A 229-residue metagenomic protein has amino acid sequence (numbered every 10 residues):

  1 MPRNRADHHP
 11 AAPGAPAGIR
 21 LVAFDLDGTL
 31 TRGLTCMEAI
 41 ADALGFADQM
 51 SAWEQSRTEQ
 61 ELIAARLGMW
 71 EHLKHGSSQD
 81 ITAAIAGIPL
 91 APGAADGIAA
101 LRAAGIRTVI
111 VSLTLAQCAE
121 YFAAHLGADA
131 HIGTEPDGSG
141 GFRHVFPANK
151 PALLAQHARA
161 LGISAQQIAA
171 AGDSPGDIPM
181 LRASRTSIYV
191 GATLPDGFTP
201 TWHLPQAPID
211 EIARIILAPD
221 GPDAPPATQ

Functional and structural regions predicted by a protein language model:
P2-G68: Active-site neighborhood of HAD-like aspartate-dependent phosphohydrolases
P16-A17, A104-I106, H157-A165, D220: Glycine-rich phosphate-binding loop signature in dinucleotide/nucleotide-binding domains
I63-G93: Metal-dependent phosphoesterase signature
A84-A95, V111-L113, G141-A148, A152: Conserved beta-strand/loop elements of the cytosolic catalytic core of P-type E1-E2 ATPases, chiefly in the P-domain
A94-L126, A130-T134: Substrate-recognition element of Asp-dependent hydrolases with the DxDx(T/V) motif
T108, S112-L113, A165-A207: Acidic, Mg2+-coordinating phosphoryl-transfer loop and its flanking beta/alpha structural elements, shared across
Q117-I168, I178: Substrate-recognition "cap/lid" segment bordering the active-site pocket of phosphatases
S139-F146, D196-L204, I212-I216: Short, charged, surface-exposed secondary-structure boundary motifs
